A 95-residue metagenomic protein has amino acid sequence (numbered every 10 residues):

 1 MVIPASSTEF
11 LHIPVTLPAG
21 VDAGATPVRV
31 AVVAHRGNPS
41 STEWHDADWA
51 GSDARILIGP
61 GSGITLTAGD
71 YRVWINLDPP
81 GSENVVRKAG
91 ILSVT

Functional and structural regions predicted by a protein language model:
M1-T95: Contiguous segments within soluble domain cores/interaction surfaces
